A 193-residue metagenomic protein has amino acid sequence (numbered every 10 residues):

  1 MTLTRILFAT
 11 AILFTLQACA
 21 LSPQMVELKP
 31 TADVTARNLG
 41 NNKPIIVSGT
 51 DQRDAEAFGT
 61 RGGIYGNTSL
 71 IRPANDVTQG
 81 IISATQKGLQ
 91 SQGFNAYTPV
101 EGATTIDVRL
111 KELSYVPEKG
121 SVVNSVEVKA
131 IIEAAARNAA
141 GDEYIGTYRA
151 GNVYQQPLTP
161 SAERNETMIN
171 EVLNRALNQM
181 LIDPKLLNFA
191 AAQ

Functional and structural regions predicted by a protein language model:
M1-C19: Sec-dependent bacterial lipoprotein signal peptides
C19-Q79, K185-Q193: A structural "domain/chain start" motif
A20-A32, Q92-I145, G151-T159: Surface-exposed short loop/turn segments
G62-D76, G141-F189: Short secondary-structure boundary motifs at beta->alpha junctions and helix caps
I71-T98, V108: Mid-chain, structured segments of secreted extracytoplasmic proteins
Q86-F94, Y115, L177-L186: Sec-exported extracytoplasmic/periplasmic mature domains
